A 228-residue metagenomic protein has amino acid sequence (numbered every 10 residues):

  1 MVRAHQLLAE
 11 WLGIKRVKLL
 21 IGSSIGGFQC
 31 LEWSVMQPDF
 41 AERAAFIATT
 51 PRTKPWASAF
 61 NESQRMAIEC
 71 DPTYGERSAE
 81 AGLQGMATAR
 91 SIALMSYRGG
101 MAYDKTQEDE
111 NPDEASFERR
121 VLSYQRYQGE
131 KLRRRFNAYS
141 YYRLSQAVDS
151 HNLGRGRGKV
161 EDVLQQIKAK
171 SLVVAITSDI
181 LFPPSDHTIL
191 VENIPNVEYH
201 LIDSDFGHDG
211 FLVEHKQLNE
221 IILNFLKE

Functional and structural regions predicted by a protein language model:
M1-L19, F28: Conserved acidic catalytic loop of the alpha/beta-hydrolase fold
R16-P55: Conserved hydrolase catalytic core segment
F40-E42, F46-K131: Alpha/beta-hydrolase-fold enzymes
Y127-Q128, R143-V163: Active-site nucleophile elbow and catalytic-triad environment of alpha/beta-hydrolase enzymes
K131, S150-N152, T177-F182: Acidic catalytic loop of the alpha/beta-hydrolase fold
G156-E161, A169, I180-E192: Short alpha-helix in the alpha/beta-hydrolase fold that links the catalytic acid
I167, V173-A175: Short beta-strand/loop motif that positions the catalytic acidic residue of the alpha/beta-hydrolase fold
T188-I189, N196-E228: Catalytic active-site module of serine/aspartate enzymes centered on a nucleophile-bearing elbow/loop
